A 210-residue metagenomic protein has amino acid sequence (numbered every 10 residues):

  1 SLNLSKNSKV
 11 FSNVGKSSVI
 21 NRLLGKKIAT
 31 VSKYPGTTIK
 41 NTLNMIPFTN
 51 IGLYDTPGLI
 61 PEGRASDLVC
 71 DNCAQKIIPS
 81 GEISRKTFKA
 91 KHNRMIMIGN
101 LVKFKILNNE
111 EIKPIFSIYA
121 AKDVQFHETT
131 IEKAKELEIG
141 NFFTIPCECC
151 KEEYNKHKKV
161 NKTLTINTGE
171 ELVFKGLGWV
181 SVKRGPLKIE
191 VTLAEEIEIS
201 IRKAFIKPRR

Functional and structural regions predicted by a protein language model:
S1-K16, I20-G25: Canonical P-loop GTPase G-domain recognition
T30-R210: Helix-rich effector regions associated with P-loop NTPase G domains
